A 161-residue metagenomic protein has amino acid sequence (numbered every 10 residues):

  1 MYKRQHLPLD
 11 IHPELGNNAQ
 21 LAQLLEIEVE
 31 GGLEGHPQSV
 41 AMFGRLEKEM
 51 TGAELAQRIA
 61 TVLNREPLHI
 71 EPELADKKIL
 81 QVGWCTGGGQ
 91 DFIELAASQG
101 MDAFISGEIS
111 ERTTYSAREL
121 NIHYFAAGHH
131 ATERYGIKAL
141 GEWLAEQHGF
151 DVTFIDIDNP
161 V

Functional and structural regions predicted by a protein language model:
Y2-V161: Active-site catalytic microenvironments in core metabolic enzymes, especially phosphate/sugar-handling
